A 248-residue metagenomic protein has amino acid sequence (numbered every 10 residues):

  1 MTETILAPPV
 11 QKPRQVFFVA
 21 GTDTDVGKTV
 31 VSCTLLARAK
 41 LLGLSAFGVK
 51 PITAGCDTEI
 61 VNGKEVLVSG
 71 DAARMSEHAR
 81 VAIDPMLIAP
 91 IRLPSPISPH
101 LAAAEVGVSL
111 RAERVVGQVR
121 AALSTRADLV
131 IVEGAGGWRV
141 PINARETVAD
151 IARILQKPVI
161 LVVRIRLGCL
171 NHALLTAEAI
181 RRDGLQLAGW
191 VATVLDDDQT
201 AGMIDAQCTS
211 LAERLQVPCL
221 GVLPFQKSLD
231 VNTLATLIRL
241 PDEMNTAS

Functional and structural regions predicted by a protein language model:
M1-G21, D25: Extreme N-terminal, non-catalytic leader segments that precede Walker-type/kinase nucleotide-binding cores
V10-Q11, A177-S248: C-terminal lobe/tail of nucleotide-utilizing enzymes
V10-V16, V30-S109, E113, Q118-A122: N-terminal phosphate/diphosphate-binding loop that engages ATP/GTP or pyrophosphate donors across diverse enzyme folds
T22-K28, V140, V162-G168: Short, glycine-rich nucleotide/cofactor-binding loops
K50, I160-V163, A188-V194: Short internal beta-strands
V115, V119-N143: Switch II (G3) loop of P-loop NTPases
N143-R166: Inter-motif core of Ras-like GTPase G domains
